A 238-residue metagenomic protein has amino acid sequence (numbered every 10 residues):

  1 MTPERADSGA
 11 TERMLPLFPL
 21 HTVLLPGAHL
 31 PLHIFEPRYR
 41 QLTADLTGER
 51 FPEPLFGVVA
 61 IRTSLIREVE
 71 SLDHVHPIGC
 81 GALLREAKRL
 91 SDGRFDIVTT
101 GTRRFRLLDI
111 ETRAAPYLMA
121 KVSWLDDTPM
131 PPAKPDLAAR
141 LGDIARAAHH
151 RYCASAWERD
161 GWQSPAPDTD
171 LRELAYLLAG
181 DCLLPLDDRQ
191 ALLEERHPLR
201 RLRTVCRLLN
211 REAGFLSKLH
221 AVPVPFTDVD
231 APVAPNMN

Functional and structural regions predicted by a protein language model:
T2-N238: N-terminal low-complexity, acidic/polar interaction/targeting segments
